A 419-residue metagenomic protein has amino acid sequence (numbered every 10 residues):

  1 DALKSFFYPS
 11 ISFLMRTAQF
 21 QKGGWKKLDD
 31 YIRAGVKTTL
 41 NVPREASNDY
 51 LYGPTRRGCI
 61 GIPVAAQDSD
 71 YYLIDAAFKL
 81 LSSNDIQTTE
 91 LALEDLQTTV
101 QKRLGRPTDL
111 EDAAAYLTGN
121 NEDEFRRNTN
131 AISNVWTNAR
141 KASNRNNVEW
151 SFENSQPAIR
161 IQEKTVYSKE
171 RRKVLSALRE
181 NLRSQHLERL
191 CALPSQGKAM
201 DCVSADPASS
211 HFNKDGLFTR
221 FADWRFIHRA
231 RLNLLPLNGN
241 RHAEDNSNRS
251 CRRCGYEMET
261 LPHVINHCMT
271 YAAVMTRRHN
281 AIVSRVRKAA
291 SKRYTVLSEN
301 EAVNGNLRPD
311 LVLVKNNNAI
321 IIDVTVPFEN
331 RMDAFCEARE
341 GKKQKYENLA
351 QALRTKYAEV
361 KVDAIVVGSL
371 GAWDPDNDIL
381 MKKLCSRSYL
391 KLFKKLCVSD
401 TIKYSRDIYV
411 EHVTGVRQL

Functional and structural regions predicted by a protein language model:
D1-K22, D75-E90: Basic, alpha-helical interaction scaffolds
L28, N41-G239, N246, C397 (+1 more regions): Extended C-terminal regions of large enzymes
V64, E244-R285: Short Cys/His-based metal-binding microdomains
N240-D245, R285-V326, K345: Active-site metal-binding core of divalent-cation-utilizing nuclease and nuclease-like domains
N318, D323-G341, E347, V367-S369: Short beta-strand-loop-alpha-helix junction that forms the active-site gateway of nucleic-acid-processing nucleases
K342-A358: Metal-dependent nuclease catalytic cores in nucleic-acid-processing enzymes, especially RNase H-like/related
V360-L419: Domain-level recognition of nuclease-like catalytic cores that cleave nucleotide substrates
